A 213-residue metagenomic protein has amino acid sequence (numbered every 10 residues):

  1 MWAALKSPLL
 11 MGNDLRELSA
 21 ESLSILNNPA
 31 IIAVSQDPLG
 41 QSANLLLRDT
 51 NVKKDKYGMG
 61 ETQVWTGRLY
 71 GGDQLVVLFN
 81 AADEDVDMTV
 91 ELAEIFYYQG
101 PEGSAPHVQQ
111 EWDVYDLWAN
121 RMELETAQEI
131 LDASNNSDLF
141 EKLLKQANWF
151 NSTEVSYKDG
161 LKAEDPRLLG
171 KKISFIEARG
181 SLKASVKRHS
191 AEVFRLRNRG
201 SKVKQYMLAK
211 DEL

Functional and structural regions predicted by a protein language model:
M1-S7: C-terminal reverse transcriptase regions that engage the nucleic-acid substrate
A3, I25, L117: Residues that form generic nucleotide/phosphate-binding pockets
S7-T89, G100-S104: Glycan-recognition and catalytic regions of carbohydrate-active enzymes
K53-T62, Y70, L78-L213: C-terminal beta-sandwich/jelly-roll accessory domains of carbohydrate-active enzymes
